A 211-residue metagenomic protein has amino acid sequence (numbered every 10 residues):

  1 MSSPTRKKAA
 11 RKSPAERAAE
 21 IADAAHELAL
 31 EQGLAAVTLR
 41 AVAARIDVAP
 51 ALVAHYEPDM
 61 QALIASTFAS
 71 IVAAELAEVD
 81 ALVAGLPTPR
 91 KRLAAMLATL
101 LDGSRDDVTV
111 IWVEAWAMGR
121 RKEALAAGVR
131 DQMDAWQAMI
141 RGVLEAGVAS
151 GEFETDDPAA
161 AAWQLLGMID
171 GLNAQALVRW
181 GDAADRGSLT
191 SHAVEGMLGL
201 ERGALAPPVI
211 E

Functional and structural regions predicted by a protein language model:
M1-E16, L205-E211: N-terminal intrinsically disordered/low-complexity leader segments
E20, A24-A62, S66: Helix-turn-helix
E20, A24-Q32, E78-L82, I111 (+2 more regions): Solvent-exposed, amphipathic alpha-helical segments
E31-A35, G85, S150: Short coil/turn segments at alpha/beta junctions that flank glycine-rich nucleotide-binding fingerprints
S66, A77-T109, A161-L165, G187 (+1 more regions): Hydrophobic alpha-helical connector segments
A69-A74: Short, basic, alpha-helical segments at the C-terminal edge of helix-turn-helix-like DNA-binding modules
R92, R105-A126: Amphipathic alpha-helical segments used for helix-helix packing
A124-R130, D134, V148-E211: Hydrophobic/aromatic-rich alpha-helical bundle segments in the mid-to-C-terminal region
